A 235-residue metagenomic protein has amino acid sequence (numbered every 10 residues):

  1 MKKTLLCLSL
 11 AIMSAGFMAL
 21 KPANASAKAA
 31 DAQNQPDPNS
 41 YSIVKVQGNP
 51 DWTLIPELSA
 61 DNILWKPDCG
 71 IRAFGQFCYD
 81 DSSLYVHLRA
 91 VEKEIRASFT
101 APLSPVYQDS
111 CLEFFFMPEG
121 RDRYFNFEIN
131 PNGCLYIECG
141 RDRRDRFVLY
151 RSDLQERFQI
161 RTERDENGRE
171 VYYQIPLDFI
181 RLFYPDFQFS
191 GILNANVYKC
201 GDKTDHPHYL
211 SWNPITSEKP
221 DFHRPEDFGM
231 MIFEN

Functional and structural regions predicted by a protein language model:
M1-A29: Bacterial Sec-dependent N-terminal signal peptides
P22-N235: Structural preference for beta-rich elements and adjacent junctions enriched in aromatics
